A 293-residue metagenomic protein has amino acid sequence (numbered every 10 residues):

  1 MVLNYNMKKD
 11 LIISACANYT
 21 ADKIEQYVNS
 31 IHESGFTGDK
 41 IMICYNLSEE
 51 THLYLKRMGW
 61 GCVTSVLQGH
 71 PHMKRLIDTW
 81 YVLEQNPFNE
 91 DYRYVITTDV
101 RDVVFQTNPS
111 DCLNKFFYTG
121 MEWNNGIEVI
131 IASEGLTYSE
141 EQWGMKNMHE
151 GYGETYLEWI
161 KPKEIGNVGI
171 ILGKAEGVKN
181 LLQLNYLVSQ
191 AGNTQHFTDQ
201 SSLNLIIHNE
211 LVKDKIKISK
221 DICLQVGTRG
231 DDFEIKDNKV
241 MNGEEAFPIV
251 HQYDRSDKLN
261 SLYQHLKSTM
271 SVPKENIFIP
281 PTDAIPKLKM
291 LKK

Functional and structural regions predicted by a protein language model:
V2-R93, E176, K292-K293: N-terminal anchoring/stem segment of glycosyltransferases
N29-S30, E49-W60, G144-H149, I207 (+1 more regions): Short, aromatic/basic amphipathic alpha-helical patches
T37, Y92, M121-E128, E245-F247: Short, high-confidence coil segments that cap the C-terminus of an alpha-helix and link into the following beta-strand
Y92-R101: Short beta-strand-to-loop acidic/aromatic patch adjacent to the donor-nucleotide binding site
V103-G151: Conserved donor-nucleotide/metal-binding helix-loop-beta segment in metal-dependent transferases, i.e., the alpha-helix
K146-P162: Short, flexible, basic/aromatic active-site loop/helix in glycosyltransferases
I160-Q264: Catalytic core and acceptor-binding pocket of nucleotide-sugar-dependent glycosyltransferases
V250-K293: Long, low-complexity C-terminal extensions of enzymes
